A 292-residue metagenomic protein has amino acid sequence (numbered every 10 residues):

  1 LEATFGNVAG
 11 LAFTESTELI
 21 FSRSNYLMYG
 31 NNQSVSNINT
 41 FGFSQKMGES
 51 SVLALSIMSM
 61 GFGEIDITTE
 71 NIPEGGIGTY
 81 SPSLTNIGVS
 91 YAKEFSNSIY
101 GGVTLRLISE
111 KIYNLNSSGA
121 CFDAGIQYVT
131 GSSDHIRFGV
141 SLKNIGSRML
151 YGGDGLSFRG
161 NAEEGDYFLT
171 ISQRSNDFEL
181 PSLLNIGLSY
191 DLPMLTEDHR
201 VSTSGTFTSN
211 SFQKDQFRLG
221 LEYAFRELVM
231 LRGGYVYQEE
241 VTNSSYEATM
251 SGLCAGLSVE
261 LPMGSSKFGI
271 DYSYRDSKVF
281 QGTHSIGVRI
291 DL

Functional and structural regions predicted by a protein language model:
L1-L292: Subset of outer-membrane beta-barrel
